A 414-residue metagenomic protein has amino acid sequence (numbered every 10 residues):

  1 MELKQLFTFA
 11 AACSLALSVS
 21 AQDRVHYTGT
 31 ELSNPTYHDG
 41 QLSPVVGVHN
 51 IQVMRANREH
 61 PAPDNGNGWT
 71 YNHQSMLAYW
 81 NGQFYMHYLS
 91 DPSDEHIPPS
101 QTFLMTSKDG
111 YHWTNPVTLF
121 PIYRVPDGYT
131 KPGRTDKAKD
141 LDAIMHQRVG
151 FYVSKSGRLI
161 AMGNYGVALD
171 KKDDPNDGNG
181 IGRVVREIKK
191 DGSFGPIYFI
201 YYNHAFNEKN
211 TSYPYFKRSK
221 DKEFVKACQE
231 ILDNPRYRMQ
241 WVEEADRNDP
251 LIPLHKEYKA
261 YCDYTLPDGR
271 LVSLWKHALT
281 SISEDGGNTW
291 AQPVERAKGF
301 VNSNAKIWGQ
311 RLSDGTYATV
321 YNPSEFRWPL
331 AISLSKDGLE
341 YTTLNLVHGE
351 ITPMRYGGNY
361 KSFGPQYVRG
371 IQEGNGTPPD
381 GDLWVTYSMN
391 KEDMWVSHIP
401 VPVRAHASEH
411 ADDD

Functional and structural regions predicted by a protein language model:
E2-A12: Sec-dependent signal peptide recognition, specifically the positively charged N-region followed immediately by
L3, S20-A21: Intrinsically disordered, low-complexity regions enriched for glutamine and histidine
A12-S20: Hydrophobic h-region of N-terminal signal peptides that target proteins for export in Gram-negative bacteria
Q22-T70, Y79-I144, V153-A305, R311-F363 (+1 more regions): Beta-rich carbohydrate-recognition and catalytic domains
S75, I307, Q366-V368: Structural signature of WD-repeat beta-propeller blades
